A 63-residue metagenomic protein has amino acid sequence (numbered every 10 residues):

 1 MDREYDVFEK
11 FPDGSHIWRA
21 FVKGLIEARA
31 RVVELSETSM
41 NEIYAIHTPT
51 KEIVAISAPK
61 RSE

Functional and structural regions predicted by a protein language model:
M1-D2, E34-S39: Short, surface-exposed loop and linker segments with low hydrophobicity and enrichment for Pro/Ser/Thr
M1-I17: Short aromatic-glycine-(Arg/Gly/Cys) micro-motifs in beta-strand/loop hairpins
S15-I26: A short, exposed loop/beta-hairpin motif centered on an aromatic-Gly-Thr core
I26-L35, S62-E63: Short, surface-exposed linear segments at secondary-structure transitions and domain or protein termini
E37-E63: Short, mixed-charge low-complexity intrinsically disordered segments
